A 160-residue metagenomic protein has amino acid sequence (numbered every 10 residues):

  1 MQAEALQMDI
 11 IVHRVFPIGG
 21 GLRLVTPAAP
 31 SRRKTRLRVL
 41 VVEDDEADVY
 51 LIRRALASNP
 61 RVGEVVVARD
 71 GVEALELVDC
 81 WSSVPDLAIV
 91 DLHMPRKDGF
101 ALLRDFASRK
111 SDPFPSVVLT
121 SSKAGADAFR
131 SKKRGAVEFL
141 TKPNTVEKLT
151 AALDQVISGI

Functional and structural regions predicted by a protein language model:
R36, S83-L87, K110-P115: His-Asp phosphorelay/catalytic-motif detector in bacterial-type signaling
R36-L56, A88: Conserved acidic segment of CheY-like receiver
V67-L87: Acidic, metal-coordinating helix/loop segments flanking the phosphotransfer/catalytic sites of two-component signaling
D70-E73, D98-L102: Acidic catalytic/metal-coordinating carboxylates
M94: Receiver (REC) domain active-site loop signature in two-component systems and cognate sites in sensor histidine kinases
A101, K123-L140, A151: Alpha4 helix (beta4-alpha4-beta5 surface) of REC/receiver domains from two-component response regulators
L119-T120: Hydrophobic/aromatic residues positioned on beta-strands within the core alpha/beta folds
N144-D154: C-terminal output helix
